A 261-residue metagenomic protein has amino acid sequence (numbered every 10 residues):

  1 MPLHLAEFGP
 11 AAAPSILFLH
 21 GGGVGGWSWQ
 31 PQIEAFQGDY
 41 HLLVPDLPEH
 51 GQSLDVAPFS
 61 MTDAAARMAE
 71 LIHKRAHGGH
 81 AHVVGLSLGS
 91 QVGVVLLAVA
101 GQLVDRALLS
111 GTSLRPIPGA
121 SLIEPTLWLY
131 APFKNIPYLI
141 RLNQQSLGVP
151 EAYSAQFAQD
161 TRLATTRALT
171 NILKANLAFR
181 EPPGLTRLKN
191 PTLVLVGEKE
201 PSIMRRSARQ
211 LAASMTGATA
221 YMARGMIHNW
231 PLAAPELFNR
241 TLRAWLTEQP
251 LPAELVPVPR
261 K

Functional and structural regions predicted by a protein language model:
H4-L54: Conserved HGGG/HGGXW glycine-rich cap/lid loop of the alpha/beta-hydrolase fold
E34, L43-V84, R240: Active-site loop/oxyanion-hole signature of alpha/beta-hydrolase fold enzymes
Q91-V94, A98-V99, V104-K134: Flexible "cap/lid" loop of the alpha/beta hydrolase fold
P118-A120, K134-R187: Conserved alpha/beta-hydrolase catalytic His-Asp/Glu region
L188, V194-V196: Short beta-strand/loop motif that positions the catalytic acidic residue of the alpha/beta-hydrolase fold
N190, M204-A213: Short alpha-helix in the alpha/beta-hydrolase fold that links the catalytic acid
K199-I203: Acidic catalytic loop of the alpha/beta-hydrolase fold
M226-P235, N239: Catalytic histidine-centered segment of alpha/beta-hydrolase-like enzymes
